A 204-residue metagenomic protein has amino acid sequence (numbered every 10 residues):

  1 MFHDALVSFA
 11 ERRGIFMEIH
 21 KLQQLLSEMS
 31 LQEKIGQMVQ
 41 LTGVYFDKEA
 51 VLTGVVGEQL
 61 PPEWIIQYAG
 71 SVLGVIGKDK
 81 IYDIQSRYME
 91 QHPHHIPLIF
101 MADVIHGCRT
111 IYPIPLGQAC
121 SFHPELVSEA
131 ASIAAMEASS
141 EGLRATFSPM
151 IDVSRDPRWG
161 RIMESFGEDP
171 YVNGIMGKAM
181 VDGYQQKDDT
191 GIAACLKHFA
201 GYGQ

Functional and structural regions predicted by a protein language model:
D4-A5, A10: Short hydrophobic alpha-helical segments enriched in small aliphatic residues
R12-Q204: Glycoside hydrolase catalytic-domain context in secreted enzymes
